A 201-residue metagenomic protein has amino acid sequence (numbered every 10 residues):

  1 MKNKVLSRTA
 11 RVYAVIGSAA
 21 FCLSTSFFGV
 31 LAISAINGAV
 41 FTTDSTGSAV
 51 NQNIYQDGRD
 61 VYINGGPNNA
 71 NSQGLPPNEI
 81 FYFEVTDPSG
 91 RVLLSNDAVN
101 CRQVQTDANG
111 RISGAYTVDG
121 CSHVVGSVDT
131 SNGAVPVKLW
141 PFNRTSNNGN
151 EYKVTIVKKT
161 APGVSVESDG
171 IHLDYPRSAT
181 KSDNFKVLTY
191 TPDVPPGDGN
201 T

Functional and structural regions predicted by a protein language model:
M1-A10: N-terminal secretory signal peptides that target proteins for export/translocation
R11-F21, T25-T201: Extracytoplasmic/secretory-pathway segments with low complexity and glycosylation-like composition
